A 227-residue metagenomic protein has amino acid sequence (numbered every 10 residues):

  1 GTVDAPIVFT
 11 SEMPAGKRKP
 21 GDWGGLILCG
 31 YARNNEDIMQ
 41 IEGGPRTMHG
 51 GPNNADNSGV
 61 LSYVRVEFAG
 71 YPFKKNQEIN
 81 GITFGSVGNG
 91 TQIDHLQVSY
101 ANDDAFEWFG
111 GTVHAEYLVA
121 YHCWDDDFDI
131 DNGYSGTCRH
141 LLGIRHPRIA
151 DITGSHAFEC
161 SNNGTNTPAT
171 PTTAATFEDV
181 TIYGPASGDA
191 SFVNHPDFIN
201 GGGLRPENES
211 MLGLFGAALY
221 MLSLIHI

Functional and structural regions predicted by a protein language model:
G1-L224: Beta-strand/loop edge motif enriched in small/polar residues
